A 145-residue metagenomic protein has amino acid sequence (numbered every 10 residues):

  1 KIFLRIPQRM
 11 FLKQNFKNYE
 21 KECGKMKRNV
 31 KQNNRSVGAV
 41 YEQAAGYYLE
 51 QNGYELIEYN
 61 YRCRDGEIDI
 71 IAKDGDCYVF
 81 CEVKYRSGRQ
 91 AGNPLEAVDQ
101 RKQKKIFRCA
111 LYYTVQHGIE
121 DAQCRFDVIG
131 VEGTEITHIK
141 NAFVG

Functional and structural regions predicted by a protein language model:
P7, F11-N18, E22-Y59: Acidic-basic catalytic patches of nuclease active cores, encompassing PD-(D/E)XK and other metal-cofactor nuclease
P7, N18-K27, Y85-G133: Catalytic cores of nucleic-acid endonucleases
C63-G66: Short acidic/glycine-enriched loop/turn segments that link adjacent beta-strands
I68-A91, I106: Conserved catalytic cores of phosphodiester-cleaving nucleases, focusing on short active-site segments
C77-V79, R125-D127, T137: Protein kinase-like catalytic core scaffold
V131-G145: Short, low-complexity, polybasic intrinsically disordered segments
